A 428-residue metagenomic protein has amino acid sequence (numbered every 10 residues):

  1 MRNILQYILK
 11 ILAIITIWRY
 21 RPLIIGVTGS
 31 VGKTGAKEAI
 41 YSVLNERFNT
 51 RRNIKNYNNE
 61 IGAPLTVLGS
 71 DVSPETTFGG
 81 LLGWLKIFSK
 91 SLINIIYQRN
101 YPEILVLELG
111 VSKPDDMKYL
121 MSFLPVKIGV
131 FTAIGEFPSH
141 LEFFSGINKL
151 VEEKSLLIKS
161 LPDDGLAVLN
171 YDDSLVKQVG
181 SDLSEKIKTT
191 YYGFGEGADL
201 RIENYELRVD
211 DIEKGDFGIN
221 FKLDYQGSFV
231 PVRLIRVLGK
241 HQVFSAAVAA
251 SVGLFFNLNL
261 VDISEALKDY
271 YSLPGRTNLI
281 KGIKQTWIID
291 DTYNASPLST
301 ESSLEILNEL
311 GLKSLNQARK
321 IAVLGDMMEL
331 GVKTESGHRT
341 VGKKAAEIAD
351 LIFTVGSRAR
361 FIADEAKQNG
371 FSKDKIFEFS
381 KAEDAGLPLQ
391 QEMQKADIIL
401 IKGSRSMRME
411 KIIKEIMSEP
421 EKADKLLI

Functional and structural regions predicted by a protein language model:
M1-L12, Y20, K33, F143 (+5 more regions): ATP-dependent carboxylate-amine ligase
I14-R19, N45-E152: ATP-dependent carboxylate-amine ligase catalytic core
Y20-P22, Y101-I104, K113, M121-S122 (+6 more regions): Acidic, Mg2+-coordinating active-site environments of NTP-dependent enzymes
G26, R51-R52, I104-E108, A167-V168 (+3 more regions): Short catalytic-loop micro-motif centered on adjacent basic/acidic residues
V27, G35-N53: A conserved segment at the C-terminal end of the G1
K33-A39, E60-G62, K113-M117, V243-F244 (+2 more regions): Short glycine/serine/threonine-rich phosphate/pyrophosphate-binding segments that cradle anionic phosphate groups
K55-N58, A133-E136, F194-G197, E378-A385 (+1 more regions): Short, acidic/turn-prone active-site loops that include or flank metal/cofactor- and phosphate-binding residues
L109, M117, I134, Y171 (+5 more regions): Generic detector of well-ordered alpha-helical packing
